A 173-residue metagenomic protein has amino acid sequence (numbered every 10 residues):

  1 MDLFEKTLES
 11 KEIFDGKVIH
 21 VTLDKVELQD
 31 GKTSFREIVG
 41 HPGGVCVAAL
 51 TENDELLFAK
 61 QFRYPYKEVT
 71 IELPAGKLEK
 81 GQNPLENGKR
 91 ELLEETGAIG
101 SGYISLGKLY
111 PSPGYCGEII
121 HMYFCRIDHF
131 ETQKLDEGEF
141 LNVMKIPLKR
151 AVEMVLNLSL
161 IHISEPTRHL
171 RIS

Functional and structural regions predicted by a protein language model:
M1-L3: Basic/polar N-terminal segments that are highly enriched at the extreme N-terminus, encompassing both cleavable
T7-L8, S105: Residue-level detector of beta-propeller blades
K11-C46, E52: Acidic, metal-coordinating catalytic segment for phosphate/diphosphate chemistry, firing primarily on the Nudix
V21-L23, F35, A59, L73 (+2 more regions): Hydrophobic residues on conserved beta-strands that form the core of alpha/beta folds
S34, G43-C46, T51, K77-L160: Unchanged
G44-E68, E72: A glycine-rich, hydrophobic loop/mini-helix early in the fold
I161-S173: Single conserved hydrophobic/aromatic residue that forms the stacking wall/gate of nucleotide- or nucleobase-binding
